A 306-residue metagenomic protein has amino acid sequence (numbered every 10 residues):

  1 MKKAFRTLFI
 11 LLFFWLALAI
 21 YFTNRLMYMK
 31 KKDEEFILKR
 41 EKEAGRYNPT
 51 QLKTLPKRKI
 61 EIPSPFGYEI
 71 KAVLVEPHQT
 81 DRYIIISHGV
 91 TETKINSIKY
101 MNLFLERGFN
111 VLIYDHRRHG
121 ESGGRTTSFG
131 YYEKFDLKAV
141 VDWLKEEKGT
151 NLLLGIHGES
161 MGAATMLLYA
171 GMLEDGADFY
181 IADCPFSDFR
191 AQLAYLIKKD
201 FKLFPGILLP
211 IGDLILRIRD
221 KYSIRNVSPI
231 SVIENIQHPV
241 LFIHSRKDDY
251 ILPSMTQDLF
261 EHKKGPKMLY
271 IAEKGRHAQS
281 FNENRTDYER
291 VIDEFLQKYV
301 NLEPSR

Functional and structural regions predicted by a protein language model:
A4-P63: An N-terminal hydrophobic leader/cap segment in hydrolases
V90-L103, H116: The serine-hydrolase catalytic nucleophile loop
F104-G123: Conserved alpha/beta-hydrolase
T127-K148: Alpha/beta-hydrolase active-site loop
K148-S160: Alpha/beta-hydrolase fold nucleophile elbow
L168-Y222: Hydrolase active-site cap/lid region
N235-Q237, F242-H244, D248: Short beta-strand/loop motif that positions the catalytic acidic residue of the alpha/beta-hydrolase fold
G275-E289: Catalytic histidine-centered segment of alpha/beta-hydrolase-like enzymes
